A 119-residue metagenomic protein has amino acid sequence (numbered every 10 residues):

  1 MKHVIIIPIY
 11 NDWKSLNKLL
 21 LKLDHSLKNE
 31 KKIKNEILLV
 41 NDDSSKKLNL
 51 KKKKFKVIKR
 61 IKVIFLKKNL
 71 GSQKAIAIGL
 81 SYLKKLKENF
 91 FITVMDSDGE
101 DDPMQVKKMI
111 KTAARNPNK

Functional and structural regions predicted by a protein language model:
K2-I7, L16, L23, N35-V40: Hydrophobic targeting segments
D12-K28, K47: Short, well-formed alpha-helical segments that are part of the catalytic scaffolds of diverse glycosyltransferases
I33-S44, I64-L66: Short beta-strand/loop segment that forms part of the nucleotide-sugar
N41-L50, G99: A conserved acidic beta->alpha catalytic loop
L48-N49, I76, M104-V106: Acidic donor-diphosphate engagement hotspot in glycosyltransferases and nucleotidyltransferases that stabilizes
K52-Y82, L86: Conserved donor nucleotide-binding strand/loop of the catalytic core
E88-E100: Short beta-strand-to-loop acidic/aromatic patch adjacent to the donor-nucleotide binding site
K107-K119: Conserved donor NDP-sugar-binding/catalytic core segment of glycosyltransferases
